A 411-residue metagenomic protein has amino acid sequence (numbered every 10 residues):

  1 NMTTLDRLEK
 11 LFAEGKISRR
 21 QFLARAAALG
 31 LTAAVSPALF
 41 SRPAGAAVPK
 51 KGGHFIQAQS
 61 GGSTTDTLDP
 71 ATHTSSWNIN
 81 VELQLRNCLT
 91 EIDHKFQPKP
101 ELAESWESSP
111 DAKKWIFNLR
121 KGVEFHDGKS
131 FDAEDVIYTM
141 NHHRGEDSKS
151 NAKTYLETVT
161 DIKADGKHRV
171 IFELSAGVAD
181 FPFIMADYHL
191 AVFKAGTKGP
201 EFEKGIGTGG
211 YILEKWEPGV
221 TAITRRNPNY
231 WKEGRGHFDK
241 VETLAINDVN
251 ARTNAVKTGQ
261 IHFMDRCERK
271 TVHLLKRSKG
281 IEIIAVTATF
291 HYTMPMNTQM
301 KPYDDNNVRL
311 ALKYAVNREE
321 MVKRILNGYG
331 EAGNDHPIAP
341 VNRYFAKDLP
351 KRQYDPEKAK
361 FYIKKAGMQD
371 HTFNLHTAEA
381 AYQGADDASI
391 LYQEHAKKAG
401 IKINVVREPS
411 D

Functional and structural regions predicted by a protein language model:
N1-Q21, G30: N-terminal secretory signal peptides
A58-P110, N141, I206-T208: N-terminal lobe/hinge region of extracytoplasmic solute-binding protein
I92-Q97, M185-E242, D248-N250, T258 (+2 more regions): Gly/Pro-rich hinge or "lid" segments in bacterial periplasmic/extracellular proteins
E104-K149, D165, I171, A255 (+1 more regions): Aromatic- and charge-enriched surface segment that lines or borders ligand/interaction sites
N118, A152-A195, K215: Surface-exposed binding/hinge segments that line and control ligand-binding clefts or catalytic entry sites
D161-K163, E214-I223, E242-M300, D411: Extracellular/periplasmic solute-recognition and catalytic clefts
G210, A332-K365, E379-D387: Structural transition elements
T271-L274, Q299-N342, G384-A388: Periplasmic-binding protein-like
